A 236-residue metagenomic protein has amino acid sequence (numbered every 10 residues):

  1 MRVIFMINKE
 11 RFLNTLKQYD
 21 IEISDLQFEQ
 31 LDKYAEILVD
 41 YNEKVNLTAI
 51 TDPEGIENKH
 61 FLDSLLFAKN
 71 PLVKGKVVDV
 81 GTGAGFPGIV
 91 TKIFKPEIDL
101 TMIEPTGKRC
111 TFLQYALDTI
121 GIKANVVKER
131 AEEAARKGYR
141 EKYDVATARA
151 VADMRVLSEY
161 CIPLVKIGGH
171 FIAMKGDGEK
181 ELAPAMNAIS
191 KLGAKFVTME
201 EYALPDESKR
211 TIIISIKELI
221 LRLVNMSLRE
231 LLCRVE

Functional and structural regions predicted by a protein language model:
R2-K74, V78, K108-K123, K128: Class I SAM-dependent transferase core
L38, T91, S215: Residue-level signal for inorganic ion chemistry
L65-A152, S158: Conserved SAM/SAH cofactor-binding pocket of Class I
K95, V165-I167: Helix-to-beta-strand junctions that scaffold the AdoMet/dcAdoMet cofactor pocket in Class I SAM-dependent enzymes
E132, G176-E181: Short "lid" loop at the C-terminus of a central beta-strand within the Rossmann-like core of SAM-dependent
G168-G178: Conserved beta-strand signature within the Rossmann-like core of class I S-adenosyl-L-methionine
A183-E236: SAM/dcSAM-binding transferase cores
